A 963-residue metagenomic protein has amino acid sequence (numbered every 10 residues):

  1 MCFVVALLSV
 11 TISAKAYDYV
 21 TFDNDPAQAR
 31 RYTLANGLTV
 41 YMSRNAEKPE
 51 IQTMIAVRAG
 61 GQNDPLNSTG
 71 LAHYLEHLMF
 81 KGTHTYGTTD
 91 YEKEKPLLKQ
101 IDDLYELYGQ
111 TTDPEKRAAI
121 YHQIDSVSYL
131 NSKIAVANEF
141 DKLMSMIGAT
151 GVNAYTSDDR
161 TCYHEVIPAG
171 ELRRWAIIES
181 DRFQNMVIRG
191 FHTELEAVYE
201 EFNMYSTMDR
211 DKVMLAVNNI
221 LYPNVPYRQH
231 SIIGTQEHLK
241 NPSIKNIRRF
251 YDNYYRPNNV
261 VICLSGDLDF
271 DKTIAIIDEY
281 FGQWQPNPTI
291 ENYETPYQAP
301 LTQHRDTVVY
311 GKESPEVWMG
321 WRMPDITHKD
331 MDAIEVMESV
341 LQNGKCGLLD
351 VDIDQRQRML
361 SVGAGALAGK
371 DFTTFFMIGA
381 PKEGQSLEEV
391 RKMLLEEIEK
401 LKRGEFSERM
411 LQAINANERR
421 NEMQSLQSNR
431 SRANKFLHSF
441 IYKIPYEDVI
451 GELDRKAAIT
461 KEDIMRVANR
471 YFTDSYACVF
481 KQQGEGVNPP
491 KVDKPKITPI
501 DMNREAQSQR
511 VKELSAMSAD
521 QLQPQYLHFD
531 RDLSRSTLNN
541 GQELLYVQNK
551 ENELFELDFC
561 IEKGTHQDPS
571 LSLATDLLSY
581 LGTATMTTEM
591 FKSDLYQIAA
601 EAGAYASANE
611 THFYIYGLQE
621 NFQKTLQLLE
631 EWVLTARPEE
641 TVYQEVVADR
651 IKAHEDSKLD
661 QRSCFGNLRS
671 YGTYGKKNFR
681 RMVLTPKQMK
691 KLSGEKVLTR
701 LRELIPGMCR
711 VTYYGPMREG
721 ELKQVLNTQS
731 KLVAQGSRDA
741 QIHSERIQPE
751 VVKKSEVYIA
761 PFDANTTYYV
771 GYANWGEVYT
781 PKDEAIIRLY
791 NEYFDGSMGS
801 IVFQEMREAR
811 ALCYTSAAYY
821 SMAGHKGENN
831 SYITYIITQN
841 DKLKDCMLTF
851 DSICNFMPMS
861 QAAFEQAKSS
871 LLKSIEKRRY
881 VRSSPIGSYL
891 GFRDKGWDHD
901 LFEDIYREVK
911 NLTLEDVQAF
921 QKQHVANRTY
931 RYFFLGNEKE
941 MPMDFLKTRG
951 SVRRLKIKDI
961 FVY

Functional and structural regions predicted by a protein language model:
M1-T11: Bacterial N-terminal signal peptides
S13-M42, D269-V309, P315-E316, V351 (+7 more regions): Proteolytic maturation boundary segments
S43, K48-G61, G70-A72, T88-D181 (+16 more regions): M16 family metallopeptidases and their MPP-like homologs
D181-I188, Y280-P288, L395-F406, E631-E640 (+3 more regions): A common structural junction motif
Y199-D211: Carboxylate/His-rich catalytic cores and anion/metal-binding grooves
